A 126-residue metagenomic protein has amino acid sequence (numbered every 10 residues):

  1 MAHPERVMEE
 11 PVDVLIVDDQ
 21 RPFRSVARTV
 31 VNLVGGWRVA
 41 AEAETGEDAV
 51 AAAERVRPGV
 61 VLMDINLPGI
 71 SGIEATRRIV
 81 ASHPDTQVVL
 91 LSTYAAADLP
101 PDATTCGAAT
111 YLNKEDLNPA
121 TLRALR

Functional and structural regions predicted by a protein language model:
M1-D13, A120-R126: Non-catalytic signal-transmission and effector/linker regions of two-component phosphorelay proteins
D18, D64, S92: Active-site residues of response regulator receiver
T45-D48, S71-E74: Acidic catalytic/metal-coordinating carboxylates
V56-L62, L67: Active-site beta3 strand of CheY-like receiver
P68, A96: The feature encodes the CheY-like receiver
G72, A103-A109: As written
I73-P84: Short amphipathic alpha-helix used as the core "switch/output" element in two-component signaling
D85-A95, A108: A short, hydrophobic beta-strand element within the central beta-sheet of small alpha/beta folds
